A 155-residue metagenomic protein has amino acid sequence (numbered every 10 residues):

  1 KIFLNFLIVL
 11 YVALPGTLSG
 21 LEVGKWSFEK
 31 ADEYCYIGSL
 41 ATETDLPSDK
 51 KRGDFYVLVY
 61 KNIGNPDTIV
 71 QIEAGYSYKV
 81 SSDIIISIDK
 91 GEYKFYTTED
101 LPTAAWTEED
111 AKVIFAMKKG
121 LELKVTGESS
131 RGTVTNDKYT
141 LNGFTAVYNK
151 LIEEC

Functional and structural regions predicted by a protein language model:
N5-P15: Bacterial N-terminal signal peptides
G16-C155: A generic "folded-domain core" signal
